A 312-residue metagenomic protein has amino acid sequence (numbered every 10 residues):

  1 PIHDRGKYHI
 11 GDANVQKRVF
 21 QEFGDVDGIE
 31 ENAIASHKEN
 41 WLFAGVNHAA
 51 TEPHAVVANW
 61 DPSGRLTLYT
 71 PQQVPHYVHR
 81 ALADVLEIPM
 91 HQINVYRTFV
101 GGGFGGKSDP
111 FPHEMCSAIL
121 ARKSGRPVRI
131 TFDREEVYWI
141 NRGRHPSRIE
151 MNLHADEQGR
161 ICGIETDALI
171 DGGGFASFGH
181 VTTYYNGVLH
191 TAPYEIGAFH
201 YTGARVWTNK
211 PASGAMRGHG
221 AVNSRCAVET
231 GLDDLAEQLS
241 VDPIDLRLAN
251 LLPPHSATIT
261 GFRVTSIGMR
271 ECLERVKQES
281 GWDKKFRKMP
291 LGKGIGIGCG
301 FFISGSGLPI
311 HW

Functional and structural regions predicted by a protein language model:
P1-W312: Structural alpha/beta core scaffold segments of enzyme domains
